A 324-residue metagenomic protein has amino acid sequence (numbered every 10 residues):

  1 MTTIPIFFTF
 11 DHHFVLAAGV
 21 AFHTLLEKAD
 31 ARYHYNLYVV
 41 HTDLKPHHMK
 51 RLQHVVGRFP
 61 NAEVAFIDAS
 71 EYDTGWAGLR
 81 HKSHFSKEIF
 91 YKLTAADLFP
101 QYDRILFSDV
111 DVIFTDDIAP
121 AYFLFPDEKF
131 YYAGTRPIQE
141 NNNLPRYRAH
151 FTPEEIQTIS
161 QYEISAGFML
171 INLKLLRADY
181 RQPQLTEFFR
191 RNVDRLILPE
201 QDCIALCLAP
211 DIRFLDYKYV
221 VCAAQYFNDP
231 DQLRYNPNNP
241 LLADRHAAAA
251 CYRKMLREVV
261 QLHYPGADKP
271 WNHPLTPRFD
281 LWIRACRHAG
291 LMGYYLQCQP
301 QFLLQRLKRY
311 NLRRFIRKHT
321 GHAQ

Functional and structural regions predicted by a protein language model:
M1-H23: N-proximal low-complexity "stem/linker" segments adjacent to membrane-targeting elements
M1-I4, F10, A166, I171-Q324: A glycosyltransferase accessory/donor-loop signature
T24-Y33: Short, acidic, metal-binding catalytic loop of nucleotide-sugar glycosyltransferases
N36-D43, G134-T135: Short internal beta-strands
V55-L98: Active-site-proximal specificity loops/subdomain of glycosyltransferases
I105: Short aromatic/hydrophobic "clamp" motif used to bind/position activated sugar donors
S108: Catalytic metal- and UDP-sugar-binding loop of GT-A-like glycosyltransferases, i.e., residues flanking the conserved
V112-A149: Conserved donor-nucleotide/metal-binding helix-loop-beta segment in metal-dependent transferases, i.e., the alpha-helix
